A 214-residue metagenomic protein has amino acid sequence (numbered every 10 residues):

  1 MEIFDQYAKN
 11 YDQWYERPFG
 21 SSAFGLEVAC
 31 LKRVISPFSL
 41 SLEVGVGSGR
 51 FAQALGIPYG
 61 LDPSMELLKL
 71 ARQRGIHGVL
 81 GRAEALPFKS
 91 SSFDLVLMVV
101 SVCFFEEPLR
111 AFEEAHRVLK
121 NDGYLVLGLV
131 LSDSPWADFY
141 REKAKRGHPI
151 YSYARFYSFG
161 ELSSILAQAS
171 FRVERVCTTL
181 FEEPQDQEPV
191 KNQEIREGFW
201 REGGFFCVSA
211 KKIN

Functional and structural regions predicted by a protein language model:
M1-F38, R50, Q187, F199-R201: Conserved class I S-adenosyl-L-methionine
L42-A85: Class I SAM-dependent methyltransferase SAM/SAH-binding core
L97: A conserved beta-strand element that flanks and buttresses the S-adenosyl-L-methionine
V100-C103: Short catalytic micro-motifs in class I SAM-dependent methyltransferases
L109-N121: A short glycine-rich, Lys/Arg-flanked "PGG" loop and its adjoining helix->strand segment in the class I
Y124-Y153: Conserved class I S-adenosyl-L-methionine
Y153-S170, R175-V176: Short alpha-helix
V173-N214: A C-terminal cap/extension of S-adenosyl-L-methionine-dependent methyltransferases that defines the acceptor-substrate
